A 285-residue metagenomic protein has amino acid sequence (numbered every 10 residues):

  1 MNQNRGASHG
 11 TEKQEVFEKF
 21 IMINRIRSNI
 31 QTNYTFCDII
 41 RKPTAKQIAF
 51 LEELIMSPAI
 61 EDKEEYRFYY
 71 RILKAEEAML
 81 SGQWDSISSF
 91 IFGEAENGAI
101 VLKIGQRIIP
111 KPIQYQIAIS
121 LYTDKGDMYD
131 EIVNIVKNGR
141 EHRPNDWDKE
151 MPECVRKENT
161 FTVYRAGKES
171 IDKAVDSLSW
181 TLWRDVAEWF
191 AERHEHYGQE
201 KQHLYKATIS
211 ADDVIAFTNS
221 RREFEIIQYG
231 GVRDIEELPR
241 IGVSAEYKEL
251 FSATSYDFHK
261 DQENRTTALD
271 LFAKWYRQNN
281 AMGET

Functional and structural regions predicted by a protein language model:
N2-T162, E169-L178, R184-T285: Conserved NAD+-utilizing ADP-ribose enzyme module
